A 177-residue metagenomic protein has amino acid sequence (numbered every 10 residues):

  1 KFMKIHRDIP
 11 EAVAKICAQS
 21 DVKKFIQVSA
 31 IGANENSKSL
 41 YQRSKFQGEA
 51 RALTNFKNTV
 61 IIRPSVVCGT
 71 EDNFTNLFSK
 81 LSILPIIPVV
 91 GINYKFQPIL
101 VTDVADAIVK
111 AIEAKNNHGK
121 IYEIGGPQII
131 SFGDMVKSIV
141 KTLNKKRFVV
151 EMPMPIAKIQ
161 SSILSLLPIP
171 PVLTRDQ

Functional and structural regions predicted by a protein language model:
K1-A12, I16-Q19, I31-E35: NAD(P)H-binding glycine-rich loop region in Rossmannoid oxidoreductase-like domains and their noncatalytic homologs
F2-R7, I26, K45, Q97: Short alpha-helix in the Rossmann-fold core of NAD(P)-dependent oxidoreductases
R7-V13, S44-A52: Conserved catalytic Lys-bearing alpha helix of Rossmann-like short-chain dehydrogenase/reductases
I9, K24, Q47-G48, L100-D103: Conserved cofactor-binding/catalytic machinery of classical short-chain dehydrogenase/reductase
S29, E49-N73, K80: Conserved beta-loop-beta element that borders a ligand/cofactor-binding pocket
N73-F74, G91-E113, K120-E123: Substrate-positioning beta->alpha
F78-V90: A short C-terminal helix-loop "cap" of Rossmann-like NAD(P)-dependent dehydrogenase/epimerase domains
A111-D176: Mid/C-terminal beta-alpha module of Rossmann-like enzyme folds, strongest in SDR-family dehydrogenases/epimerases
